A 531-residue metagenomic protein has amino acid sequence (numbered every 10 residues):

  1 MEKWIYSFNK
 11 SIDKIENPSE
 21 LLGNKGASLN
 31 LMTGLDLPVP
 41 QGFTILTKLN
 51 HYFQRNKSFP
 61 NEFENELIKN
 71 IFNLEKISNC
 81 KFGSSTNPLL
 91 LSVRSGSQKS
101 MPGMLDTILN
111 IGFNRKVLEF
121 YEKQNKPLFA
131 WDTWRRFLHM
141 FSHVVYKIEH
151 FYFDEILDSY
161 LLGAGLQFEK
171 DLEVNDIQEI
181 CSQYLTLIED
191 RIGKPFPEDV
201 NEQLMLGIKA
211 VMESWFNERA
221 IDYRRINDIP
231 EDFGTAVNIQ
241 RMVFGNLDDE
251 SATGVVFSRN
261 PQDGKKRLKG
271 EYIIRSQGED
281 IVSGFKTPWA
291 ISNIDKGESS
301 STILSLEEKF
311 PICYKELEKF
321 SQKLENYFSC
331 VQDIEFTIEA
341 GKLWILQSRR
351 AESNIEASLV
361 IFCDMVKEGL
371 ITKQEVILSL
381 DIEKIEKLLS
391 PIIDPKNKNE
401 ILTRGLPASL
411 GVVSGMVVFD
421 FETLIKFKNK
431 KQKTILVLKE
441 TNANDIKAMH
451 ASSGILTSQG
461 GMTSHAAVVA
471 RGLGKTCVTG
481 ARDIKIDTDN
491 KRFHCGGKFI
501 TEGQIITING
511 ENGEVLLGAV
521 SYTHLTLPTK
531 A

Functional and structural regions predicted by a protein language model:
M1-I401, P407, E422-K428, Q432-I435 (+7 more regions): Nucleotide/phosphate-binding sheet-loop regions of phosphoryl- and nucleotidyl-transfer enzymes
G42, S458, V478-A481: Generic beta-sheet signal
L346, S521-Y522: Amphipathic alpha-helical segments at domain termini/boundaries
Q459, G510, L527: Residues that line or immediately flank small-molecule/substrate-binding pockets and catalytic motifs
R492: Conserved phosphate-handling catalytic cores of large alpha/beta enzymes
G513-A519: Short, Lys/Arg- and Gly-enriched loop/turn segments at beta-strand edges
Y522-A531: Conserved small/polar residues in nucleotide/adenosyl-binding loops
